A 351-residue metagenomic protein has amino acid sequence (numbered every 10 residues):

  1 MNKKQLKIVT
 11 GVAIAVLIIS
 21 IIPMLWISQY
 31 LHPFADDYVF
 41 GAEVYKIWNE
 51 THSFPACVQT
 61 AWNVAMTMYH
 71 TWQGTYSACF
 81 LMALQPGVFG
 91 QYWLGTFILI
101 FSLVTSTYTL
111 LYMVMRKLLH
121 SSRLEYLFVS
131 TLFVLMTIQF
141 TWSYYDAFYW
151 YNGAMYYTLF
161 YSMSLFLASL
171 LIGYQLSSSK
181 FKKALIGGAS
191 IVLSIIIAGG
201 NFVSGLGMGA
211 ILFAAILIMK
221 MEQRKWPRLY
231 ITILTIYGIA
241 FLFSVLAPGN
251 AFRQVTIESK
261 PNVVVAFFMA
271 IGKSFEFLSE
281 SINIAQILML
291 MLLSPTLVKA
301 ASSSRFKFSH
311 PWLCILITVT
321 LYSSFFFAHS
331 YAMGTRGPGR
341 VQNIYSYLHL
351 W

Functional and structural regions predicted by a protein language model:
M1-I22: Start-transfer (signal-anchor) and selected internal transmembrane alpha helices of multi-pass inner/ER membrane
I27-F89, W93-T96, Y151, A198 (+1 more regions): Transmembrane catalytic cores of multi-pass membrane glycosyltransferases and polysaccharide-assembly enzymes
M66, G90-S106, F133, T137 (+3 more regions): Individual alpha-helical transmembrane segments in multi-pass integral membrane proteins
I100-L124, F166: Transmembrane-helix motifs of polytopic, lipid-linked glycan transferases
S102-Y108, Y161-G173, G207-A215, I284-T296 (+1 more regions): Hydrophobic cores of alpha-helical transmembrane segments in multi-pass inner/ER membrane proteins, independent
V114-S122, Q175-S179, E222, R305 (+2 more regions): Membrane-interfacial segments
E125-Q175, N201, S323-W351: Membrane-interface micro-motifs in multi-pass membrane enzymes
G173-I195, I231: Short hydrophobic alpha-helices at membrane interfaces in multi-pass membrane enzymes
